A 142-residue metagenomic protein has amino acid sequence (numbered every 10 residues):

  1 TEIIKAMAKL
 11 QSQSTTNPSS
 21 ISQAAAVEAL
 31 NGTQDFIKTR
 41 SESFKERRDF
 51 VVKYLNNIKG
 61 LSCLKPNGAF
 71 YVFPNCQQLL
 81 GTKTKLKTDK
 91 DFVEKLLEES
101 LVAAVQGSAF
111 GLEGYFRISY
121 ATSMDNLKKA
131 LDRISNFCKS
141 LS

Functional and structural regions predicted by a protein language model:
T1-S142: PLP-dependent class I/II
